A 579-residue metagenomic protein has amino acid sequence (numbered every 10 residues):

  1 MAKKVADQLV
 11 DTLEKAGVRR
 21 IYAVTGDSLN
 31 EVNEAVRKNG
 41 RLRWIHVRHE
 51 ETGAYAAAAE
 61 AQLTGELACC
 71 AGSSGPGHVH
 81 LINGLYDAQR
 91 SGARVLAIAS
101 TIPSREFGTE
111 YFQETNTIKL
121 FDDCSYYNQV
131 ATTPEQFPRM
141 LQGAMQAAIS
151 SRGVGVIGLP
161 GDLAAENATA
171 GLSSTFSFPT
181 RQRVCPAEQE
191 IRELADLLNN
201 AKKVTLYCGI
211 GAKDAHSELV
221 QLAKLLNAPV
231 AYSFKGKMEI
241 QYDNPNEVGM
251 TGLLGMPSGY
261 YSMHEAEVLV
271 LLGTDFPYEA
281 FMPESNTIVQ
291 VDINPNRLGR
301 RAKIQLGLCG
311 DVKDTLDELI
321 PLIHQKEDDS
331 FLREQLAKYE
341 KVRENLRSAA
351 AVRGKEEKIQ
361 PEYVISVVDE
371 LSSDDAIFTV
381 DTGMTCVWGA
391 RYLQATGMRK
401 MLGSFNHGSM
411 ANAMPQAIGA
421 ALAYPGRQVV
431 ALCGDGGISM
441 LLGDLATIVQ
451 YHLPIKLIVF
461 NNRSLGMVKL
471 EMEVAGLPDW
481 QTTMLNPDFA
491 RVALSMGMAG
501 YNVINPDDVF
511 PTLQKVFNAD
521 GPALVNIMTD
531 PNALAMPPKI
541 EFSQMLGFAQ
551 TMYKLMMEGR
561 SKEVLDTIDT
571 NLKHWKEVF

Functional and structural regions predicted by a protein language model:
M1-E327, V367, L371-D374, P454-L457 (+3 more regions): N-terminal alpha/beta PP-like core and its mobile active-site loop of ThDP/TPP-dependent enzymes
K4, E135, G158, A170-G171 (+5 more regions): Phosphate/pyrophosphate-binding active-site segments
A6-L9, E14, D27, V32-N39 (+2 more regions): Active-site diphosphate/adenylate-binding microenvironment
V24-G26, I45-Y55, C70-P76, T132-T133 (+5 more regions): Active-site nucleophile and cofactor-binding loops and adjacent substrate-binding regions of central metabolic enzymes
I98, E106-Q113, Y260, G299-R301 (+4 more regions): Thiamine diphosphate
L141, Q335, F510-L513: Short, well-structured alpha-helical segments that form the helix of a local strand-helix-strand
G209-G211, K235, D275, G383 (+3 more regions): Histidine- and/or cysteine-centered catalytic micro-motif in compact active-site loops
